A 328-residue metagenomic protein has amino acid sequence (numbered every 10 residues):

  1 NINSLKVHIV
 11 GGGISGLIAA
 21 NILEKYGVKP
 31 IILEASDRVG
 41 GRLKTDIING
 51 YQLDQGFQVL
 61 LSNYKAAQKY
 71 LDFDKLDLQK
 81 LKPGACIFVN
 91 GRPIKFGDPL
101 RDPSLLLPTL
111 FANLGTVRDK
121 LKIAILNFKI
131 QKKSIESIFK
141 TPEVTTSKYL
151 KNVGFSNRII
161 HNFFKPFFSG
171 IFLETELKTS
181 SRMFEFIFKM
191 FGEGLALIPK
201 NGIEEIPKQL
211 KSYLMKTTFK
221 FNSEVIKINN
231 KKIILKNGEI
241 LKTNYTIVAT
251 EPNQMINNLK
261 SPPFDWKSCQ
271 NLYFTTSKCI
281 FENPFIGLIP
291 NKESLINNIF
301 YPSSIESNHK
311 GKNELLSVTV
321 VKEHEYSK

Functional and structural regions predicted by a protein language model:
L5, F57, T243-N244: Local beta-strand N-terminus motif with an aromatic residue
L5-I32: N-terminal Rossmann-like FAD-binding beta1-loop-alpha1 element of flavoenzymes
G11, K80-K82, F221-S223, N229: Short loop/edge segments at beta-strand edges and connector loops that shape dinucleotide/nucleotide cofactor-binding
S15, R38, N253: Conserved Rossmann-like nucleotide-cofactor binding loop
E24-I48: Glycine-rich FAD pyrophosphate-binding loop
Y26, E224-K328: Mid-domain catalytic core of redox enzymes that form a hydrophobic substrate pocket/lid adjacent to a catalytic redox
N49-S137, T146: Dinucleotide-binding Rossmann-like beta1-alpha1 core, especially the glycine-rich loop that anchors the ADP
P108, I125-K227: Active-site/ligand-binding neighborhood in enzyme catalytic cores
